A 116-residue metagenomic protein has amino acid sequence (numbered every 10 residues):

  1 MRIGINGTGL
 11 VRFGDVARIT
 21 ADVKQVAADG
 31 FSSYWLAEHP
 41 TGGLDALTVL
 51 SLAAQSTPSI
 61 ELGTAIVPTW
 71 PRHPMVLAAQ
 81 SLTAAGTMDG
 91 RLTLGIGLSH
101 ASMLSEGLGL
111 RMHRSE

Functional and structural regions predicted by a protein language model:
M1-L62: N-terminal beta1-alpha1-beta2 module of alpha/beta enzyme domains
R2-G14, P71-E116: Flexible, glycine-rich active-site loops centered on histidine and acidic residues that chelate a metal or position
I19, G42-A46, W70, L77 (+1 more regions): Generic structural signal for well-ordered secondary structure
P40-G43, V67-R72, R111: Glycine-rich "substrate-gating" loop/helix at the edge of Rossmann-like oxidoreductase active sites
